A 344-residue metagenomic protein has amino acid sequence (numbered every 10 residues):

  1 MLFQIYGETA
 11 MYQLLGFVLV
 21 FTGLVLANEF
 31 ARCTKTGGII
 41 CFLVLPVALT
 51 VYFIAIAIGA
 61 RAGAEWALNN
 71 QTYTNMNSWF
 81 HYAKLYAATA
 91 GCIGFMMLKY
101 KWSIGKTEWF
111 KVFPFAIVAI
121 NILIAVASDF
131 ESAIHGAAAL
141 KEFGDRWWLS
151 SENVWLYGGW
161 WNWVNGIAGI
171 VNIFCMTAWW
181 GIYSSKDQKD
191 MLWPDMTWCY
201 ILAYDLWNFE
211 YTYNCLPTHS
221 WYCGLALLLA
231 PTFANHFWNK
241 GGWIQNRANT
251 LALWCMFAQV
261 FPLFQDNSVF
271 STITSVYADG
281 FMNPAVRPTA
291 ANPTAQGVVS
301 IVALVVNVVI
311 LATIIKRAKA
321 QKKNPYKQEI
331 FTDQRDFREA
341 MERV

Functional and structural regions predicted by a protein language model:
M1-L2, A62-M76, E131-Y157, S268-A291: Membrane-interfacial helical/loop segments at transmembrane boundaries in membrane proteins
L2-S103: An N-terminal, globular interaction/scaffold subdomain
G7-L19, A139, F143, R317 (+1 more regions): Long, compositionally biased low-complexity regions that are usually intrinsically disordered and enriched
G7-V20, Y73-C92, K111-A125, N153-I173 (+2 more regions): Alpha-helical transmembrane segments of polytopic membrane proteins
V18-V25, C223-R343: C-terminal transmembrane-bundle signature of multipass membrane proteins, characterized by strong activation on
G23-T34, C92-G105, T177-D187, F233-G241 (+2 more regions): C-terminal ends of transmembrane helices
V44-E65, C92-Y100, F115-S132, W198-N214 (+1 more regions): Hydrophobic alpha-helical transmembrane segments and adjacent interfacial helices in integral membrane proteins
G105-G241: Generic multipass alpha-helical transmembrane bundles of integral membrane proteins
